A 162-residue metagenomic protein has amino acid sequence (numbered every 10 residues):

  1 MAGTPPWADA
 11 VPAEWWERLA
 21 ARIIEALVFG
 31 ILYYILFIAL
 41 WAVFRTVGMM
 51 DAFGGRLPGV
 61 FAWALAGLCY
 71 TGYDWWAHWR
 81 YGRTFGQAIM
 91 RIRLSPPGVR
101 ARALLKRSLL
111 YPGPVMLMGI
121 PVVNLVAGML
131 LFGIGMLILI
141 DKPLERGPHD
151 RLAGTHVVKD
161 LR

Functional and structural regions predicted by a protein language model:
M1-P5: Intrinsically disordered, low-complexity Pro/Gly-rich regions
A10-A21, A26, Y73-A88, K106-R162: Juxtamembrane cytosolic face of transmembrane helices
L19, V60-A64, L105: Hydrophobic alpha-helical transmembrane segments
I31-L36, L68-Y70, L109-G113: Hydrophobic alpha-helical transmembrane segments of multi-pass integral membrane proteins
Y33-G67, M118-F132: Membrane-helix interface segments in multi-pass membrane proteins
M49-G55, W79-Y81, F85-A88, P97-A101: Alpha-helical transmembrane segments with an aromatic anchor "belt"
I92-A101, G154-D160: Membrane-cytosol interface motif
